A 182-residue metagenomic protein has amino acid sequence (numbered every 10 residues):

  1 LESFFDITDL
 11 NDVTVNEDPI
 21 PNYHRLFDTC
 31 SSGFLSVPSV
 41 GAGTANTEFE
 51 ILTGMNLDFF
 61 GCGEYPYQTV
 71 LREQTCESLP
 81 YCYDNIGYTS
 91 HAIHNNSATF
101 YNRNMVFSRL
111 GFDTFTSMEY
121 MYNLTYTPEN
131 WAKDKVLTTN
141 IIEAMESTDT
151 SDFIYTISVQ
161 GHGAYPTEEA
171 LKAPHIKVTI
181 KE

Functional and structural regions predicted by a protein language model:
L1-E182: Solvent-exposed soluble domains appended to multi-pass membrane proteins
